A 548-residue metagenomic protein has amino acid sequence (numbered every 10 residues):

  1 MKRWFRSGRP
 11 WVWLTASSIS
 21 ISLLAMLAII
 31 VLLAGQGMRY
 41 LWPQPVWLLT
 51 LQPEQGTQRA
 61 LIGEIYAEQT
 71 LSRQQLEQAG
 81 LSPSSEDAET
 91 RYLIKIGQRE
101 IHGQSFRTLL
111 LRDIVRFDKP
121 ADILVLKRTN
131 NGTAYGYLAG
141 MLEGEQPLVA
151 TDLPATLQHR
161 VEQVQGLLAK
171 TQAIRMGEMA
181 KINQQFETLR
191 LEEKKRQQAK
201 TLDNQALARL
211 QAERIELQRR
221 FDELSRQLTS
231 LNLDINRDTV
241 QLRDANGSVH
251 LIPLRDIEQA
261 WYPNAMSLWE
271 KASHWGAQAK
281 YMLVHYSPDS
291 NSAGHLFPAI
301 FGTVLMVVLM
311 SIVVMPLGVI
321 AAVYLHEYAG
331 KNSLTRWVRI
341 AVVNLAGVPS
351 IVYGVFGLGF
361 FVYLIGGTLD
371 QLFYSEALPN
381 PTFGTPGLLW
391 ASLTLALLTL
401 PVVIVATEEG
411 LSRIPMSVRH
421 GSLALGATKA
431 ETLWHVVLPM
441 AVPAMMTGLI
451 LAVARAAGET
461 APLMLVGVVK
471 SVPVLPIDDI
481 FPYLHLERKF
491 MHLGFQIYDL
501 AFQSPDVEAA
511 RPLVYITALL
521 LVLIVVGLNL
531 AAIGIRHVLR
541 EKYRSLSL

Functional and structural regions predicted by a protein language model:
M1-A16, S20-A28, A34-N291, S547-L548: Membrane-topology segments of multi-pass transport proteins
W275-G294, Y353-A396, G467-V469, I477-Y483: Membrane-interfacial helix termini and adjacent extracytoplasmic/periplasmic loops of multi-pass transporters
P288, A293-L305, L309, T335-A346 (+1 more regions): Alpha-helical membrane-interface segments at transmembrane helix boundaries
M310-V342, V355, Y363, A532-E541: Transmembrane-helix boundary motif in ABC transporter permease subunits
P316-A321, V352-V355, W390, L397-V418 (+3 more regions): Membrane-embedded alpha-helices of multi-pass transport/permease systems
I404-E408, P415, K429-G467: Transmembrane alpha-helices
G467-L519: Interhelical loop and adjacent transmembrane-helix boundary motif in polytopic membrane transport permeases
